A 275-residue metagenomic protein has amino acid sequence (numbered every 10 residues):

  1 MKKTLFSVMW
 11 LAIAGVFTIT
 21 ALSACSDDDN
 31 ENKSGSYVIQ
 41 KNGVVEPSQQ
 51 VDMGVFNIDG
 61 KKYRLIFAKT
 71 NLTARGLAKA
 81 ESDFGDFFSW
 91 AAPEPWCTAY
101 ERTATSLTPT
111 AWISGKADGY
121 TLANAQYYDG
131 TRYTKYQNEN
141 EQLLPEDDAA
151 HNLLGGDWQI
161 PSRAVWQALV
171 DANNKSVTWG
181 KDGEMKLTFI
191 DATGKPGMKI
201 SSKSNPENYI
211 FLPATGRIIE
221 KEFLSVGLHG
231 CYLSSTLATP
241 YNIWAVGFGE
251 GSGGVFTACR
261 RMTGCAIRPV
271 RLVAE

Functional and structural regions predicted by a protein language model:
M1-A12: Bacterial N-terminal signal peptides that target proteins for export
K2, N32-Y63: Structural boundary micro-motifs
T20-A24: C-terminal motif of bacterial Sec signal peptides marking the signal peptidase cleavage site
D27-K41, V55, K69-K79, D83-E94 (+3 more regions): C-terminal, surface-exposed recognition/capping segments
Q49-Y133: A short glycine-rich, aromatic-capped structural motif
